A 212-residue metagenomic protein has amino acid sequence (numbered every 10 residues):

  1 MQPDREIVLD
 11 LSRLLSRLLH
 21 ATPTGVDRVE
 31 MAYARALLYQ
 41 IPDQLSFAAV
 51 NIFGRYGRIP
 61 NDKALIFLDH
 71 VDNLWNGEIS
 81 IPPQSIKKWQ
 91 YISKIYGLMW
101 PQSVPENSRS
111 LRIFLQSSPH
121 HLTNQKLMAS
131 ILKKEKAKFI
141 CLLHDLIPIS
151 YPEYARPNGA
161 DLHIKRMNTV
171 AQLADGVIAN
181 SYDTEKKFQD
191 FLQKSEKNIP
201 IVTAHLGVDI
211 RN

Functional and structural regions predicted by a protein language model:
M1-N212: Carbohydrate transferase catalytic cores enriched for Leloir-type hexosyltransferases
